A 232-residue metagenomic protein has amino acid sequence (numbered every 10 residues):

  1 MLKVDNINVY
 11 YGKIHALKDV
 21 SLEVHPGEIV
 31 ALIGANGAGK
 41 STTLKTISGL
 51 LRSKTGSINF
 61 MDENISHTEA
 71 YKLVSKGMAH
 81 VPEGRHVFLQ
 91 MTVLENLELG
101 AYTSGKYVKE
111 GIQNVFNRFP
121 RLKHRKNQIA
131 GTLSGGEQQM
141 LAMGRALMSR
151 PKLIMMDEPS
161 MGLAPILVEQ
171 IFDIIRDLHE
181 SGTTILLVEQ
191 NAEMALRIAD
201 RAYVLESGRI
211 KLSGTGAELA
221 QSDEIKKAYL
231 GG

Functional and structural regions predicted by a protein language model:
M1-G232: Glycine-rich phosphate-binding loops of nucleotide-dependent enzymes
